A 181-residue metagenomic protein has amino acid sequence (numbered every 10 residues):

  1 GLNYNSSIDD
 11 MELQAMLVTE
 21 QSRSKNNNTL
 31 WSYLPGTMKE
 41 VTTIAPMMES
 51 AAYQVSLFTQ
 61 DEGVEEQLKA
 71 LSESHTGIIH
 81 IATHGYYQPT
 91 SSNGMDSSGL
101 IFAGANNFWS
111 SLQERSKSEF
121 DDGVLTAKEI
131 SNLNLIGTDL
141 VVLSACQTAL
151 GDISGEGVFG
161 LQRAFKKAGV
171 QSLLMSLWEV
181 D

Functional and structural regions predicted by a protein language model:
G1-D181: Catalytic cores of enzymes
